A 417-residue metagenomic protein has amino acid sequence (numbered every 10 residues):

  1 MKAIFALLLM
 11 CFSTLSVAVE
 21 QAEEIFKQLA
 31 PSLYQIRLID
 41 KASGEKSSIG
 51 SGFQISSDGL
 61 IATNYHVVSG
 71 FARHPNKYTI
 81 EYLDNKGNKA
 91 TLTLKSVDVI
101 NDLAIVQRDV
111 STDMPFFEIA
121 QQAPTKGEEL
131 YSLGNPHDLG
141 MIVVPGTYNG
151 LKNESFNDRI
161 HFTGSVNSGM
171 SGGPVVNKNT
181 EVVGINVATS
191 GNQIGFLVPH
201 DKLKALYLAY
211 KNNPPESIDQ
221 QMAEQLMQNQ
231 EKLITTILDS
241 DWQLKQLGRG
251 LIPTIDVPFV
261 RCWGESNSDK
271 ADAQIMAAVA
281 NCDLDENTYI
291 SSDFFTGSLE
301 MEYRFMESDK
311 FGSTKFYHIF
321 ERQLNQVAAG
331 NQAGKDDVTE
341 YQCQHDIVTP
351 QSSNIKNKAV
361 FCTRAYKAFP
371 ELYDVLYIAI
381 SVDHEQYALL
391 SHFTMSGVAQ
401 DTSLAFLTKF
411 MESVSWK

Functional and structural regions predicted by a protein language model:
E20-A22, I39-D58, A90: A conserved glycine-rich beta-strand in the N-terminal activation segment of trypsin-fold
E20-F26, L92, V182-L251: C-terminal cap/linker of serine protease catalytic domains
E20-Q21, V67-A72, P115-R159, N167 (+1 more regions): Flexible, gly/ser-rich surface segments that form the specificity/activation loops bordering the active-site cleft
E20-Q28, K77-S111, Q121-Q122: Conserved catalytic-core segment of clan PA serine endopeptidases
I49, S56-I100, Y303: Catalytic-histidine neighborhood of serine endopeptidases, predominantly the chymotrypsin-like S1/PA family
F53-Q54, S165-I185: Catalytic nucleophile loop of clan PA
A223-E224, D346-K417: Short, well-structured beta-strand
N229-Q342: Non-catalytic interaction/regulatory modules that flank or connect domains
